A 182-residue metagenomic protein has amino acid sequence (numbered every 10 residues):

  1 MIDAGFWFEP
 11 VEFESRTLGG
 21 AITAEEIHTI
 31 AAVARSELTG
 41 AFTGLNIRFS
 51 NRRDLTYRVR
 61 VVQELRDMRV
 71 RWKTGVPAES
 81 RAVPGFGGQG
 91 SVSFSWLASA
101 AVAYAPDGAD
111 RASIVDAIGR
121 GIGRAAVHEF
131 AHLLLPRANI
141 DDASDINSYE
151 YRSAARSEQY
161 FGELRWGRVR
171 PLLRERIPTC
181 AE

Functional and structural regions predicted by a protein language model:
M1-A34: Fold-level signature of zinc-dependent metallopeptidase catalytic domains
I2, V61, Y149-R152: Hydrophobic side chains in beta-strands
E9-E14, E25-E26, E37, E64 (+7 more regions): Glutamate identity and glutamate-enriched acidic tracts
P10, T39, N46, D54 (+2 more regions): Generic intrinsically disordered, low-complexity segments enriched for polar/acidic and small residues
A21-D141: Metzincin-family zinc-dependent endopeptidase catalytic domain
I114-E182: The catalytic-center signature of Zn2+-dependent metalloproteases
